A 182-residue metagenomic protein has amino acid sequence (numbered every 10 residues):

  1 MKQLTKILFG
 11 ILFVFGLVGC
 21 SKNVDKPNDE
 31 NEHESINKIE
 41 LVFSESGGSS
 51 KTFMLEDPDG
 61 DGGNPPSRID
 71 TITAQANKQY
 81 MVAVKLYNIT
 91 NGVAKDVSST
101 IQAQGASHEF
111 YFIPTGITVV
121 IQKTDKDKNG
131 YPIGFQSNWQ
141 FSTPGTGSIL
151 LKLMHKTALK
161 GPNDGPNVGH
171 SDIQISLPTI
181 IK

Functional and structural regions predicted by a protein language model:
M1-G19: Sec-dependent bacterial lipoprotein signal peptides
V14-L41: Bacterial Sec-dependent N-terminal signal peptides
N37-F43, T100-G116: Extended low-complexity, serine/threonine- and proline-enriched intrinsically disordered segments
G48-Q75: N-terminal edge beta-strand
G48-S50, N88-D96, K156-D164: Short acidic/polar inter-strand loop motif in beta-rich domains
K78-V82: Short beta-strand segments enriched for Tyr within beta-sheet-rich domains, predominantly fibronectin type III
P114-K182: Helix-rich interaction surfaces within compact, conserved domain-sized segments that mediate assembly or partner
